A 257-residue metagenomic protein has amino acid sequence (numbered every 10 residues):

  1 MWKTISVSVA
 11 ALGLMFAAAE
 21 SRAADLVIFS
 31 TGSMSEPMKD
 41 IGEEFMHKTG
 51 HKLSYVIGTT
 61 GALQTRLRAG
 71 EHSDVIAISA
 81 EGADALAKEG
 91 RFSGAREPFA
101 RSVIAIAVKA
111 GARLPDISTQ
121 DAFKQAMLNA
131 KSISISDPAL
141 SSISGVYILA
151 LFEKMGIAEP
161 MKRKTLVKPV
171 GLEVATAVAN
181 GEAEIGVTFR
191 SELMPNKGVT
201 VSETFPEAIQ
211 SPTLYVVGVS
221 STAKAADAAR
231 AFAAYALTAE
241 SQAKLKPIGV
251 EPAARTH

Functional and structural regions predicted by a protein language model:
T4, R22-E71, I78-G90, G94-S102 (+1 more regions): Exported/periplasmic ABC-transporter solute-binding proteins
S6-A17: Bacterial N-terminal signal peptides
